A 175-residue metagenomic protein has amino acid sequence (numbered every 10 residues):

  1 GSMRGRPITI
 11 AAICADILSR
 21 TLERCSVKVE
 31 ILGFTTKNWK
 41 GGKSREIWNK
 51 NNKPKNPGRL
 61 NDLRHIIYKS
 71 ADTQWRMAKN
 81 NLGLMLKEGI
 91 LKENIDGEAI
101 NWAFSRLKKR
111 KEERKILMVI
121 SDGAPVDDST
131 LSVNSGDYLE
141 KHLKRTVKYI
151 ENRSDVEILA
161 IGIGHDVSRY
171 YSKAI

Functional and structural regions predicted by a protein language model:
G1-I175: Acidic, glycine-rich A-domain
